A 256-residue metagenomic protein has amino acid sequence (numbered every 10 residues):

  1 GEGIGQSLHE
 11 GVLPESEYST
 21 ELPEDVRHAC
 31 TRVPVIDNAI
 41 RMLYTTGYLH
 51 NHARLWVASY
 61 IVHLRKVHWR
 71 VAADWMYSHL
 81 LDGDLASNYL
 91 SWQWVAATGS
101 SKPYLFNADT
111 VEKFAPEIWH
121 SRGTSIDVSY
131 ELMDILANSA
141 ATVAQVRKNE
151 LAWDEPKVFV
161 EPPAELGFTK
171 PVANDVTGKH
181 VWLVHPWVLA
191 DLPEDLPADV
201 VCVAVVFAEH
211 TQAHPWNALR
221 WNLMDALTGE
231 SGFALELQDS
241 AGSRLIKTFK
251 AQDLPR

Functional and structural regions predicted by a protein language model:
G1-A164: Active-site-proximal binding-pocket segments
G1-E15, R41-T46, R70, Y77-L81 (+2 more regions): Trp/Phe/Arg-rich N-terminal binding region typifying the photolyase-homology
